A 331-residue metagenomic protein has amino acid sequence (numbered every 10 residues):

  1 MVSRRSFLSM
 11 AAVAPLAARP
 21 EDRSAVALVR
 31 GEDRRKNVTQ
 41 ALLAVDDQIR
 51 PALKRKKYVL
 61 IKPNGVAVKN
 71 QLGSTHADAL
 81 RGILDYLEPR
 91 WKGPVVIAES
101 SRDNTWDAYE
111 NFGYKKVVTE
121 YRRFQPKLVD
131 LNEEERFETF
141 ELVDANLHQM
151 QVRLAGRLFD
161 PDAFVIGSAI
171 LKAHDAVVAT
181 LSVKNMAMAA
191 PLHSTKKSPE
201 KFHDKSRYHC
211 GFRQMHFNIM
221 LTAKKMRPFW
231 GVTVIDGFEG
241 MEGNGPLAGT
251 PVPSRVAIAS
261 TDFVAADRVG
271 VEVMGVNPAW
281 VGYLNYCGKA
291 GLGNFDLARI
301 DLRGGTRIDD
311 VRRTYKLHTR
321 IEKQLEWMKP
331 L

Functional and structural regions predicted by a protein language model:
M1-A14: N-terminal secretory signal peptides and thylakoid transit peptides that target proteins across membranes
R19-E99, D103-L331: Extended, low-polarity segments enriched in aliphatic/aromatic residues
